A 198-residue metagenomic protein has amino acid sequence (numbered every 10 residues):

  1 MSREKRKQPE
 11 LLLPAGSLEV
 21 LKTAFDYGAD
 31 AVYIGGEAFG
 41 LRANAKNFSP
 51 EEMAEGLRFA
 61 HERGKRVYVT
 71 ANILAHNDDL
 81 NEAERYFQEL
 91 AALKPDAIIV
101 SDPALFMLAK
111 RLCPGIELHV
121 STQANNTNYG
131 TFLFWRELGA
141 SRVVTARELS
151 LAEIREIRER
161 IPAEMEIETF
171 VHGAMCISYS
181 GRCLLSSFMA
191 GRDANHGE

Functional and structural regions predicted by a protein language model:
S2-N126, V144, E153-I154, R158-E198: Active-site pocket-lining/capping segments in soluble small-molecule metabolic enzymes
Y129-G130: Conserved nucleotide-cofactor-binding alpha/beta core module
G139-A140: As written
R147: Cys/His-rich Zn2+-binding cysteine-cluster or related metal-binding knuckle/ribbon modules and their
